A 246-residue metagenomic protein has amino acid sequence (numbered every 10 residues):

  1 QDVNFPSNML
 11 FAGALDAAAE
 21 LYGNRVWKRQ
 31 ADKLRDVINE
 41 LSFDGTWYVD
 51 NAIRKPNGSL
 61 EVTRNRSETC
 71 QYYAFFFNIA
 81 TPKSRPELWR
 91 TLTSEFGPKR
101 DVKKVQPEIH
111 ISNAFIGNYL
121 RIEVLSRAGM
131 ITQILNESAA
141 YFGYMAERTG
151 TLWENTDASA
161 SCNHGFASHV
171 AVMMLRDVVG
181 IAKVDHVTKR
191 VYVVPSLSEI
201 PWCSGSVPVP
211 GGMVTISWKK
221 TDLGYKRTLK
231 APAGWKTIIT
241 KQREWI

Functional and structural regions predicted by a protein language model:
D2-F166: Catalytic cores of carbohydrate-active enzymes
R29, T132-I246: Non-catalytic C-terminal accessory modules of carbohydrate-active enzymes
